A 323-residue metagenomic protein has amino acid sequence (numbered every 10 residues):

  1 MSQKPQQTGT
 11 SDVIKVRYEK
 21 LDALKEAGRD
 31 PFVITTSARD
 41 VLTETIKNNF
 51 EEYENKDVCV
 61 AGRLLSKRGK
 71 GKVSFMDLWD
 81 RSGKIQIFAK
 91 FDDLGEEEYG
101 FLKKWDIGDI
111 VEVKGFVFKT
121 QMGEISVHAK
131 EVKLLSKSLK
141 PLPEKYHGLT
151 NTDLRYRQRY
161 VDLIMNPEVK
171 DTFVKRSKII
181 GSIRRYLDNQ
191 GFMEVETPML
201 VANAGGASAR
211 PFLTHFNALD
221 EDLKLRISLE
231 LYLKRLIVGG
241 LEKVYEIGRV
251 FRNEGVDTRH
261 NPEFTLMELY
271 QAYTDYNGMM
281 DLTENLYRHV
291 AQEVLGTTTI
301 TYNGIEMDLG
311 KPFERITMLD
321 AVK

Functional and structural regions predicted by a protein language model:
M1-K323: Class II aminoacyl-tRNA synthetase catalytic cores and aaRS-like
